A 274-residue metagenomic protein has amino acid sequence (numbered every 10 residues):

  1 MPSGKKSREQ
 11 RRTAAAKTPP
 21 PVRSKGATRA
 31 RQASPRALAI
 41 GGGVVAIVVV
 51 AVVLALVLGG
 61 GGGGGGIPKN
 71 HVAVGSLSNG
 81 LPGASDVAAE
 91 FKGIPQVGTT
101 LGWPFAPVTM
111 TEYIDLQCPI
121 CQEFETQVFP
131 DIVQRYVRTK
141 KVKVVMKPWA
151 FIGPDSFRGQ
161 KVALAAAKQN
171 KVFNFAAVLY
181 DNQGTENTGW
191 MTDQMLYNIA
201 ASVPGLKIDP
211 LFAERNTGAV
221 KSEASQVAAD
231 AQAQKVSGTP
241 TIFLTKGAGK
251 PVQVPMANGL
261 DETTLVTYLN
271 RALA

Functional and structural regions predicted by a protein language model:
P2-G59, G65-H71, A201-A274: C-terminal cap of thioredoxin/glutaredoxin-like
P68-A89: Short extracytoplasmic/periplasmic juxtamembrane "stem" segments immediately C-terminal to an N-terminal membrane anchor
F91-V108: A short beta-strand-turn-helix
P95-T99, F129-D131, V227-D230: A generic local structural motif
T100-G102, Q134, Q234: Short secondary-structure boundary/capping segments
W103, E112, T126, N258-G259: Conserved strand-loop elements at the edges of beta-sheets that form or border functional pockets
A106, I114-A201: Structural alpha/beta surface segment adjacent to cysteine/selenocysteine redox centers across thiol/disulfide enzymes
M110, C118, I242: Conserved S/T- and glycine-rich ATP-binding loop of Class I adenylate-forming
